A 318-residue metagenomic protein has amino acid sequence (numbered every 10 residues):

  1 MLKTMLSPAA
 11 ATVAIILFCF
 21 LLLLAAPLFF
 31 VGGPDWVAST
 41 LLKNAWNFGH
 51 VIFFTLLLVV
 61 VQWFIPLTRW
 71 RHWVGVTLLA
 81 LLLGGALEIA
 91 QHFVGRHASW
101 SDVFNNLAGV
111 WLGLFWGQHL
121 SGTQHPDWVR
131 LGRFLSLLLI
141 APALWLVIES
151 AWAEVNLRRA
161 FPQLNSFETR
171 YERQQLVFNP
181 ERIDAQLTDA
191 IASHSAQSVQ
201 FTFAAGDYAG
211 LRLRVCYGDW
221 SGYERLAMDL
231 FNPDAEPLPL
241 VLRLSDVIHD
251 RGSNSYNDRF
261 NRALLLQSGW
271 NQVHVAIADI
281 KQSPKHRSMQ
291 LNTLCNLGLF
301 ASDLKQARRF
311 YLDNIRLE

Functional and structural regions predicted by a protein language model:
M1-S101, L107, W111-Y208, R214-G218 (+5 more regions): Bulky hydrophobic segments
V94-H97, A235, R287-S288: Short, solvent-exposed loop/turn segments at secondary-structure boundaries
M228, Q272-I315: Extracellular beta-strand ligand-recognition surfaces/modules
L230-D234: Asparagine-centered strand-capping/turn motif at beta-strand->loop junctions
A235-E236, L304: Short strand-connecting beta-turns/loops that link adjacent beta-strands
